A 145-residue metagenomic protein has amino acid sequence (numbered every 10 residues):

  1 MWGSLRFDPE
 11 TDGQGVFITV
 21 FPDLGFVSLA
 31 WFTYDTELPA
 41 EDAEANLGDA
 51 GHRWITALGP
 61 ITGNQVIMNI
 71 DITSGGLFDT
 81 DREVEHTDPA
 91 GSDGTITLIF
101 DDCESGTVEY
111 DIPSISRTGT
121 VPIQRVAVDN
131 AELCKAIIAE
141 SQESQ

Functional and structural regions predicted by a protein language model:
M1-Q145: Mature soluble binding/inhibitory domains
